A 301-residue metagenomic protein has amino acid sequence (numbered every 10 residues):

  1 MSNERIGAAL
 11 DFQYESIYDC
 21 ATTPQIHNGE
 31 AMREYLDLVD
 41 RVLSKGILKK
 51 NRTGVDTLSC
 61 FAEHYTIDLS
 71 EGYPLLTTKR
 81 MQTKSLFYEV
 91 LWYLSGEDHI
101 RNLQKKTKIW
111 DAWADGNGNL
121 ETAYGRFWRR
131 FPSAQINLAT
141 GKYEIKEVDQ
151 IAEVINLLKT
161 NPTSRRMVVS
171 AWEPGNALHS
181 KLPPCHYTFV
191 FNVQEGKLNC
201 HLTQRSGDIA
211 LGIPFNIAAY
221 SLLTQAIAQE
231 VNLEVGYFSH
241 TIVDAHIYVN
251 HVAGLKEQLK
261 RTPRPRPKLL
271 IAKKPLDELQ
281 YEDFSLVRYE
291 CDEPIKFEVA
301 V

Functional and structural regions predicted by a protein language model:
L10-F12, Q25: Intrinsically disordered, low-complexity segments enriched in serine/threonine/proline/glycine and often basic
F12-Y14, Y18: Aromatic (phenylalanine/tyrosine) cluster motif
A21-V301: Terminal, non-catalytic protein-protein interaction segments that mediate quaternary/complex assembly
